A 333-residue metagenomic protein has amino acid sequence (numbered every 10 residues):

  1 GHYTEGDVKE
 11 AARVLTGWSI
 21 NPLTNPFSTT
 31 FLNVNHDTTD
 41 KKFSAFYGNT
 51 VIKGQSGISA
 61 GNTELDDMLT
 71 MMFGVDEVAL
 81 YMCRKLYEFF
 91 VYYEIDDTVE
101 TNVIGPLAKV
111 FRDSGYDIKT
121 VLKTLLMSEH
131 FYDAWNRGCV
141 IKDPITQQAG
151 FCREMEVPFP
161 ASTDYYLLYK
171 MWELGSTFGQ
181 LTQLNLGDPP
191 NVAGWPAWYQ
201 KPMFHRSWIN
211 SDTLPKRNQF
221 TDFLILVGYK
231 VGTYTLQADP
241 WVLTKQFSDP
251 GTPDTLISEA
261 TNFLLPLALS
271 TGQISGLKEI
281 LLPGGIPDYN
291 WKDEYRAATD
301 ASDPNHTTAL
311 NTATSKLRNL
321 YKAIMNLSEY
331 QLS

Functional and structural regions predicted by a protein language model:
G1-D97: Non-catalytic, conformational "gating/processing" segments within enzyme and secreted inhibitor domains
E10-N21, D113, D117-T120, T124-M127 (+1 more regions): Alpha-helical scaffold segments in carbohydrate-active enzymes
V75, A79, C83-S114, K123-S333: Flexible, low-complexity segments enriched for small/polar residues
